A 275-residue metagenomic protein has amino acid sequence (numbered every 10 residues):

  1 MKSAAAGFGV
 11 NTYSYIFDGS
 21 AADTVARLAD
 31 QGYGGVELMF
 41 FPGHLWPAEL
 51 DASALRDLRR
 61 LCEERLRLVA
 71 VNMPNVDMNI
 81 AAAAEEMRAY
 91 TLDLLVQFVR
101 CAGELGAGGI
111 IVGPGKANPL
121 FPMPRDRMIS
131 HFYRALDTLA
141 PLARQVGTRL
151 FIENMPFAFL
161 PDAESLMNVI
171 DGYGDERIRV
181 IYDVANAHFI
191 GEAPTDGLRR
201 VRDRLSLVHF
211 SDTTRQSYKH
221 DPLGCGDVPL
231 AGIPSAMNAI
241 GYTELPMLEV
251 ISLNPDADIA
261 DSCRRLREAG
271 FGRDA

Functional and structural regions predicted by a protein language model:
M1-G103, A107, D137, D175 (+2 more regions): N-terminal pre-domain/capping segments
M1-G9, F17-G32, C62-R65, L160-Y182 (+1 more regions): Histidine-acidic metal/acid-base catalytic patches
S14-I16, F40-P42, P74-D77, P114-N118 (+4 more regions): Active-site-proximal loop/turn and secondary-structure-junction residues that shape catalytic pockets, frequently
A22, R60-E64, I80-V180: Active-site acidic/histidine proton-transfer and metal-coordination neighborhood in alpha/beta enzyme cores
E37, A70-N72, I111, F151 (+2 more regions): Conserved beta-strand positions in the central sheet of alpha/beta enzyme cores
P42-W46, D77-A82, N118-M123, F189-G191 (+1 more regions): A short acidic, helix-capping loop that chelates divalent metal ions and anchors anionic groups
A48-L55, E85-R88, L92, P122-I129 (+5 more regions): Flexible, glycine- and charge-enriched loops at secondary-structure boundaries
